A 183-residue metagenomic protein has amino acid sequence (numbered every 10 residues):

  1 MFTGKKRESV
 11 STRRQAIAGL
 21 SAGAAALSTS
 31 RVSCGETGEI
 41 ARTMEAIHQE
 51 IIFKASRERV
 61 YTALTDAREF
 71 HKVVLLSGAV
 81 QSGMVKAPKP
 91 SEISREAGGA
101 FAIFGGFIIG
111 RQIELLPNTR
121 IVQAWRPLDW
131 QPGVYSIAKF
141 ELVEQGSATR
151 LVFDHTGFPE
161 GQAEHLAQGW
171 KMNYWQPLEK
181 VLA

Functional and structural regions predicted by a protein language model:
M1-S11: N-terminal secretory signal peptides
S9-Q15, A25-A41: N-terminal twin-arginine translocation
R31-A63, E92-S94: C-terminal segment of N-terminal export signals and the immediately downstream linker at the start of the mature
A46-H48, G106-G110, G133-A138: Short, surface-exposed coil-to-beta transition loops
R57, I113-N118, E141-R150: A short, structured loop/turn motif at beta-sheet edges
V60-Y61, F70, F101, Q112 (+4 more regions): Hydrophobic pocket/interface hotspot
R68-F107: Short beta-edge strand/loop motif at the mouth of beta-sheet-based domains
R126-M172: Beta-strand/loop substructures that line and gate deep hydrophobic ligand-binding cavities in soluble
